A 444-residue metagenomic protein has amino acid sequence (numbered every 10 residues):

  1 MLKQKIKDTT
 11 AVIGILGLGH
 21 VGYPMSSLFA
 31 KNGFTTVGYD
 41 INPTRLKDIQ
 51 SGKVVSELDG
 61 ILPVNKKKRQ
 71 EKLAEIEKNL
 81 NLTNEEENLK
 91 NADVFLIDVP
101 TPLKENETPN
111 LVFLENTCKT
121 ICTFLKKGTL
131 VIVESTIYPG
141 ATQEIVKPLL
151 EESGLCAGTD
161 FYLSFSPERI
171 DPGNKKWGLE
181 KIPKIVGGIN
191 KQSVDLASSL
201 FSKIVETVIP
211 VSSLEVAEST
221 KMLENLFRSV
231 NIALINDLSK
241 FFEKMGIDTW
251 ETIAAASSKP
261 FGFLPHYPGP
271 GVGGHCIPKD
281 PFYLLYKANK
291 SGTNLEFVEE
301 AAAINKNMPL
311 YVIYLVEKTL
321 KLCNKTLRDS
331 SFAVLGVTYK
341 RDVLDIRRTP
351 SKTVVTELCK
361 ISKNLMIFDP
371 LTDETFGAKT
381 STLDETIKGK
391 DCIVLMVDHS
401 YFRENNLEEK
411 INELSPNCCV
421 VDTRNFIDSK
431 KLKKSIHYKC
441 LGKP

Functional and structural regions predicted by a protein language model:
M1-P444: Structural/interface elements that position substrates and couple domains in central-metabolism enzymes
